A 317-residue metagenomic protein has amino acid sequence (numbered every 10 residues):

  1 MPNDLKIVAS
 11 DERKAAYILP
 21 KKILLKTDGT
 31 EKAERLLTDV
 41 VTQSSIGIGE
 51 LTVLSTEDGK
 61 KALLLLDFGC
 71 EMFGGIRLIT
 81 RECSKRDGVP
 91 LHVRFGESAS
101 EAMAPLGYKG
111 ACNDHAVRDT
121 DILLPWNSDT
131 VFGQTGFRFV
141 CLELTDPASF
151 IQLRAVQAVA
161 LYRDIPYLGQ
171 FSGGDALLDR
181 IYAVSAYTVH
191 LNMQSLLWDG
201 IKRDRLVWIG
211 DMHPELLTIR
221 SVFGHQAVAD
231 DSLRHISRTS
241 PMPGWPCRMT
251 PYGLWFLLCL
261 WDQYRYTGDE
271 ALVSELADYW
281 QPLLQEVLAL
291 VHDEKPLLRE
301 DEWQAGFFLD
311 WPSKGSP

Functional and structural regions predicted by a protein language model:
M1-S195, D211, G224-S232, A271 (+1 more regions): Extracellular/oxidizing-compartment recognition motifs
L65-F68, T130, S195-W208, S240-G253 (+1 more regions): Solvent-exposed loop and edge beta-strand segments that line ligand/cofactor-binding and catalytic clefts
T135, L206-D211, G224, C247-L258 (+3 more regions): Aromatic- and histidine-enriched alpha-helix N-cap/loop-to-helix transition segments that scaffold the rims
L196, S240, T267, L284-V287 (+1 more regions): Alpha-helical junction/boundary sensor with strong preference for TPR arrays
L206-S240: N-terminal hydrophobic signal/anchor transmembrane helix of membrane proteins
P214, H235, Y279-D293: Alpha-helical scaffold segments in carbohydrate-active enzymes
P214-H225, F256-L272: Well-ordered alpha-helical scaffold segments within catalytic/enzyme domains
